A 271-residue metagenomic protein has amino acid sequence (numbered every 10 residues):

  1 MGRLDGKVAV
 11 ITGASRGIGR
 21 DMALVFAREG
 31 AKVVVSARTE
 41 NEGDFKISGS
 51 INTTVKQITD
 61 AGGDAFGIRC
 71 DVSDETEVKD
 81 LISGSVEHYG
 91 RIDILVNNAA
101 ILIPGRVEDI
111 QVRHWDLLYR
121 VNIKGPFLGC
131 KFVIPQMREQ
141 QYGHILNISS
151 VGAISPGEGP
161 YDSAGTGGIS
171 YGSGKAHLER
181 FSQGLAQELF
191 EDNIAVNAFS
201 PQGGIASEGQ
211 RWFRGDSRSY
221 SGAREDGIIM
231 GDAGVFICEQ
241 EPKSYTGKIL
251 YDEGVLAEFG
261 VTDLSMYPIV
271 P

Functional and structural regions predicted by a protein language model:
V8, S15-R16: Conserved glycine-rich cofactor-binding loop
E29-T53: Conserved glycine-rich Rossmann-like NAD(P)H-binding loop of the short-chain dehydrogenase/reductase
G49, R69-L81, V112: The beta1-alpha1 cofactor-binding region of Rossmann-like NAD(H)/NADP(H)-dependent oxidoreductases
R106-V107, H114-D116: Substrate-binding pocket helix/loop in short-chain dehydrogenase/reductase
C130-K131, Q183: A short, exposed helix-loop element centered on a Lys and neighboring polar residues
L146-E191, G203-I205: Catalytic loop of short-chain dehydrogenase/reductase
E191, A198-F199, G215-P271: C-terminal helical subdomain
